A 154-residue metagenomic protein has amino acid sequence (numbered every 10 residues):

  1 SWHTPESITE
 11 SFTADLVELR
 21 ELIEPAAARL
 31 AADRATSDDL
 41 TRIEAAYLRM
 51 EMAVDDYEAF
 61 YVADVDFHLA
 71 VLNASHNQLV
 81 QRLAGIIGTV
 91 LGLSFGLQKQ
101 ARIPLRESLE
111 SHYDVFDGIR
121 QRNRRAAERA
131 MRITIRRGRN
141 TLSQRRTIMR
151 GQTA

Functional and structural regions predicted by a protein language model:
H3-I8, E18-A35, L48-M52, V62-R102 (+1 more regions): Hydrophobic, amphipathic alpha-helical faces that serve as interaction scaffolds
T9-T13: Membrane-water interface at loop-to-transmembrane-helix junctions
A14-V17, E21, E128, R132: Short amphipathic alpha-helical segments with heptad-repeat character
L16, L40-I43, F60, D64 (+4 more regions): Hydrophobic packing residues in well-ordered alpha-helices of helical domains and bundles
A35-L40, R124: Short, charged helix-capping/linker segments at alpha-helix termini
E44-M52, G88-A154: C-terminal all-alpha effector/ligand-binding and dimerization domain of prokaryotic HTH-type transcriptional repressors
A53-Y57: Short coil/turn linkers that connect adjacent helices within long alpha-helical scaffolds, especially alpha-solenoid
